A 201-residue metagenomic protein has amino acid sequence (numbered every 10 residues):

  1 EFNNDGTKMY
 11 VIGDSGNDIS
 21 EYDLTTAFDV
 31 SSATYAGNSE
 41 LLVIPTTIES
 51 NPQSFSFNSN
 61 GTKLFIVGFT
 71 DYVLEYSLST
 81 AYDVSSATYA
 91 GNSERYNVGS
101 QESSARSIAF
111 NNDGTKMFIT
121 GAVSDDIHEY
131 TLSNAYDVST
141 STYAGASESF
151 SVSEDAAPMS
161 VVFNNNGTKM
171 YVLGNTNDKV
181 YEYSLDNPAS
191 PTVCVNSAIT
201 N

Functional and structural regions predicted by a protein language model:
F2-D5, F57-N60, N112-D113, N165-N166: Residue-level detector of Asp-centered blade-edge/turn motifs that repeat once per structural unit in beta-propeller
D14, F69, A122, N175: Short loop/turn segments immediately following the C-termini of beta-strands
E21-A33, Y76-A87, Y130-S141, Y183-C194: Short loop/turn segments immediately following beta-strands, especially the blade-tip and inter-blade linker loops
L42-I48, Y96-Q101, F150-E154: Surface loop/turn motifs at the tips and blade-to-blade linkers of beta-strand repeat domains
N51, S104, A157: Beta-rich catalytic cores
S160-P191: Blade-level signature of beta-propeller repeat domains, shared across WD40, Kelch, NHL, RCC1 and BNR/Asp-box propellers
